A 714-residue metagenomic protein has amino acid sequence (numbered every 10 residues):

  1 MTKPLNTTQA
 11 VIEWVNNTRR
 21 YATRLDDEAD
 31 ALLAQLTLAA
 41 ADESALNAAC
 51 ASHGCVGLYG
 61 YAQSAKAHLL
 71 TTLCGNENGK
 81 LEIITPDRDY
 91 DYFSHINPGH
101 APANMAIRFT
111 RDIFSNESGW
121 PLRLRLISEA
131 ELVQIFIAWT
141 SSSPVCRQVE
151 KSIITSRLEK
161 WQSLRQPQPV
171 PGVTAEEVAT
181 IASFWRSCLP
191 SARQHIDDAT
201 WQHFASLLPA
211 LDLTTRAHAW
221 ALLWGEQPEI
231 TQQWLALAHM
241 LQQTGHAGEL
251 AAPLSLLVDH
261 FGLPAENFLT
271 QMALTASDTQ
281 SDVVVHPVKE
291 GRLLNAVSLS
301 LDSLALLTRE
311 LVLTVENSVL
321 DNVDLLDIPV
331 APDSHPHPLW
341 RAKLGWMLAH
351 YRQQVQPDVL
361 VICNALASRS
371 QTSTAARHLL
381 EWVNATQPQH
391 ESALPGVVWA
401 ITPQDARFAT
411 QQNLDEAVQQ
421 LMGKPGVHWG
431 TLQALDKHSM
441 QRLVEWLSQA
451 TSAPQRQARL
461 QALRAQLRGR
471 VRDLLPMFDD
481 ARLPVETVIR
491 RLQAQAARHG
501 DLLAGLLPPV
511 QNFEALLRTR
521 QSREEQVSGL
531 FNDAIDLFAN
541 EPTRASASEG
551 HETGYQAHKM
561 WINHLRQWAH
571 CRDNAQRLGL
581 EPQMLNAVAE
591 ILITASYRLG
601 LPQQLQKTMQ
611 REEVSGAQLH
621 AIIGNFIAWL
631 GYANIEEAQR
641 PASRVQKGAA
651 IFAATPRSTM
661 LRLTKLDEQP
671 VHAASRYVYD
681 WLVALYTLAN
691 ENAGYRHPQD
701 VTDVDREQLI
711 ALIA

Functional and structural regions predicted by a protein language model:
M1-I107, R111-I362, L366-Q371, R377-H378 (+2 more regions): Non-catalytic alpha-helical scaffolds
